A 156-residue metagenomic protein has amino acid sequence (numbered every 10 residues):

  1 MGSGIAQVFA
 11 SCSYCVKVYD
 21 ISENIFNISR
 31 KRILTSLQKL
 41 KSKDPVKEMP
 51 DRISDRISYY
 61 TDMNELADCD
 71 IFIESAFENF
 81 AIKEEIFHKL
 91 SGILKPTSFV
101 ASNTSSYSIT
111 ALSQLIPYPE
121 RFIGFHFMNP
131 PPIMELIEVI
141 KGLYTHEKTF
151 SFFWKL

Functional and structural regions predicted by a protein language model:
M1, I57, F72-S75, A101 (+2 more regions): Buried hydrophobic positions in well-ordered alpha/beta secondary-structure cores of metabolic enzymes
M1-S36: NAD(P)+-binding Rossmann beta1-loop-alpha1 motif at the extreme N-terminus of oxidoreductases
A6, R30-K31, E84-F87, L112-Q114: Short amphipathic alpha-helical segments
Q7-A10, A67, S91, S113 (+1 more regions): A structural alpha-helix within SAM-dependent methyltransferase catalytic domains
V8, C12, R32, S36-K43 (+3 more regions): Change "in soluble alpha/beta enzymes" to "in soluble alpha/beta proteins
C15, R56, R121: Residues at the starts of beta-strands that form the adenosine-phosphate
I21-I28, K39-F99, Y107: Rossmann-like NAD(P)-binding element
S102-L156: Rossmann-fold dinucleotide-binding core
